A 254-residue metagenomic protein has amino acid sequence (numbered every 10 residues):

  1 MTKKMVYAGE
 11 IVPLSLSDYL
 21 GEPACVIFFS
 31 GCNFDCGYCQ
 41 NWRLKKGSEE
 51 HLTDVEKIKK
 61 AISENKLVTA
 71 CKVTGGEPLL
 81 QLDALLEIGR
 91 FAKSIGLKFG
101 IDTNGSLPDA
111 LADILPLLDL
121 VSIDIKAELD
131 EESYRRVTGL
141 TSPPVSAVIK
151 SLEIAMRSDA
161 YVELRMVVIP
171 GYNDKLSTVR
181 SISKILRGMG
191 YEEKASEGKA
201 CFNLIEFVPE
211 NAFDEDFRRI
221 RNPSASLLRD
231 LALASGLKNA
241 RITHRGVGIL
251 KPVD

Functional and structural regions predicted by a protein language model:
M1-G21, N173-D254: Auxiliary Fe-S-binding modules of radical SAM enzymes
K3-V6, E10-L52: Canonical Radical SAM [4Fe-4S] cluster-binding loop centered on the CxxxCxxC motif and its immediate flanking residues
W42-C71: Conserved alpha-helical substructure of the radical SAM core
S48-H51, T141, V145, L176 (+1 more regions): Flexible, glycine- and charge-enriched loops at secondary-structure boundaries
H51, N104, V167, H244-R245: Proline- and acidic/polar-enriched loop/turn elements at helix boundaries
K59-A70, L80-D216: Conserved AdoMet/S-adenosylmethionine-binding subsite of the radical SAM
T74: Residues at the beta-strand->loop junction immediately N-terminal to the Walker
